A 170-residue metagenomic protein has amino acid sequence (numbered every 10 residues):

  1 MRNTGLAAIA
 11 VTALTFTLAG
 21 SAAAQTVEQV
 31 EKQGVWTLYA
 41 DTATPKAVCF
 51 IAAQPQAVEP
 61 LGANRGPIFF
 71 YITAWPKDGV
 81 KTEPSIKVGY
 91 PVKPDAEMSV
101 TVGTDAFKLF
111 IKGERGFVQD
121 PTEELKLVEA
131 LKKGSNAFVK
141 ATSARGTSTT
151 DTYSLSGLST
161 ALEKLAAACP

Functional and structural regions predicted by a protein language model:
M1-G5: Positively charged n-region of N-terminal signal peptides that target proteins for export
A8-T17: Bacterial N-terminal signal peptides
L18-A24: Sec/Tat signal peptide C-region and signal peptidase I cleavage site
A24-P170: A generic "folded-domain core" signal
